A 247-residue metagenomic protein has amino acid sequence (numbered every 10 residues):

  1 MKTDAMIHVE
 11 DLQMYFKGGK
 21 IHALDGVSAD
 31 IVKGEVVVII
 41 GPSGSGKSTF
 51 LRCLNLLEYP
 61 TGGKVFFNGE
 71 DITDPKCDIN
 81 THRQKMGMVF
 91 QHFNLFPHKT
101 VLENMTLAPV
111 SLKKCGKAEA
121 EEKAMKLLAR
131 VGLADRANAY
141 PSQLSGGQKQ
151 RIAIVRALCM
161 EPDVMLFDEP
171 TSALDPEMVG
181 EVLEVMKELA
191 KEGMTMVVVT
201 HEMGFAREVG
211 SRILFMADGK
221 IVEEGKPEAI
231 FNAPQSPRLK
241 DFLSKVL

Functional and structural regions predicted by a protein language model:
D4-P227: ABC family nucleotide-binding domain
A217-D218, E224, E228-L247: C-terminal boundary and immediately downstream tail of ABC-type ATPase nucleotide-binding domains
